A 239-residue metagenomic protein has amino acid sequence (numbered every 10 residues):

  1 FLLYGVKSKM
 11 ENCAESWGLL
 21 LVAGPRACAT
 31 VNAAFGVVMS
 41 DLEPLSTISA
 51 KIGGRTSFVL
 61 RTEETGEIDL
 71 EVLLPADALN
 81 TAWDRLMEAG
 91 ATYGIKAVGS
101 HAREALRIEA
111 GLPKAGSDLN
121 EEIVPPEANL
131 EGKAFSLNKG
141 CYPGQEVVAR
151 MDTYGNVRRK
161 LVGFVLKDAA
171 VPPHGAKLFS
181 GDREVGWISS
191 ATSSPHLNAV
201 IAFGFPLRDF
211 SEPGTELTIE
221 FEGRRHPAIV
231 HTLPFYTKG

Functional and structural regions predicted by a protein language model:
F1, V6-K160: Glycine-rich, acidic
I123-V124, A128-G239: Glycine-rich, small/acidic residue-mixed loop/short-helix segments
